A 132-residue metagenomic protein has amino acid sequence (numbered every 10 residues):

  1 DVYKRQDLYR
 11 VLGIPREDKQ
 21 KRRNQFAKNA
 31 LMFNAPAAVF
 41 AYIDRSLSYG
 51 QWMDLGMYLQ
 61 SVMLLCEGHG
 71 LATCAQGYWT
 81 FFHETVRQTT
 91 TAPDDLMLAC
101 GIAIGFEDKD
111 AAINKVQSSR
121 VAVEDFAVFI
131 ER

Functional and structural regions predicted by a protein language model:
V2-Y3: Short, small-residue-biased leader/transition segments that mark boundaries at the very start of proteins
D7-M53: Internal catalytic-core helix/loop-beta-alpha segment that presents or stabilizes conserved functional determinants
P15, A72, T91-P93: Short coil/loop linkers at secondary-structure junctions
Q25-F26, E84-Q88, K109-A112: A short, acidic/glycine-rich surface segment
N34-P36, D94-L98: Short coil/turn connectors at secondary-structure junctions
A37-T89, I102: Small-aliphatic-rich amphipathic alpha-helix that forms the alpha element of a beta-alpha
R87-D94, N114-V116: Short proline/glycine-enriched turn/loop segments at secondary-structure junctions
M97-R132: C-terminal helix-cap and adjacent tail motif
